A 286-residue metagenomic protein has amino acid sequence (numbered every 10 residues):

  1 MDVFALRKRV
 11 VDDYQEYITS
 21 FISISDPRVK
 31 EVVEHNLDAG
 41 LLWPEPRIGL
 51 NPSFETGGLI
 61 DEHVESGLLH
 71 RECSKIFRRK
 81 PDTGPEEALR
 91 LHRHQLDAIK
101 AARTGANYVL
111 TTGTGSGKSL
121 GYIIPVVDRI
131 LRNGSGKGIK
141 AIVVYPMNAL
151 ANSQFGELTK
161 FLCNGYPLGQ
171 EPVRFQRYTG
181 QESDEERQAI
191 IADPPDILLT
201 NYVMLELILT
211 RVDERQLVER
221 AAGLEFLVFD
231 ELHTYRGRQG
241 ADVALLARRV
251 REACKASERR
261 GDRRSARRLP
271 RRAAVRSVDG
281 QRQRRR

Functional and structural regions predicted by a protein language model:
M1-D97, V173: Helicase-associated low-complexity/disordered flanking segments
K100-Y108, L120-G136, R248-R251: Walker A/P-loop NTP-binding motif
V109-T111, I142, V278: Short hydrophobic/aromatic beta-strand immediately N-terminal to the Walker A/P-loop
D128-Q154, P167-E171, K255-S257: Conserved SF1/SF2 helicase motif Ia
S135, Q181-G223: Conserved helix/coil segment N-terminal to the catalytic DExD/H
L150-T179, V250: Conserved helix-turn-beta segment of the N-terminal RecA-like "Helicase ATP-binding" lobe in SF1/SF2 helicases
Y202-L207, D213-C254: SF2 helicase catalytic motif II
T234-R286: Post-DEXD/H (motif II) to motif III coupling segment of the RecA-like Helicase ATP-binding lobe
